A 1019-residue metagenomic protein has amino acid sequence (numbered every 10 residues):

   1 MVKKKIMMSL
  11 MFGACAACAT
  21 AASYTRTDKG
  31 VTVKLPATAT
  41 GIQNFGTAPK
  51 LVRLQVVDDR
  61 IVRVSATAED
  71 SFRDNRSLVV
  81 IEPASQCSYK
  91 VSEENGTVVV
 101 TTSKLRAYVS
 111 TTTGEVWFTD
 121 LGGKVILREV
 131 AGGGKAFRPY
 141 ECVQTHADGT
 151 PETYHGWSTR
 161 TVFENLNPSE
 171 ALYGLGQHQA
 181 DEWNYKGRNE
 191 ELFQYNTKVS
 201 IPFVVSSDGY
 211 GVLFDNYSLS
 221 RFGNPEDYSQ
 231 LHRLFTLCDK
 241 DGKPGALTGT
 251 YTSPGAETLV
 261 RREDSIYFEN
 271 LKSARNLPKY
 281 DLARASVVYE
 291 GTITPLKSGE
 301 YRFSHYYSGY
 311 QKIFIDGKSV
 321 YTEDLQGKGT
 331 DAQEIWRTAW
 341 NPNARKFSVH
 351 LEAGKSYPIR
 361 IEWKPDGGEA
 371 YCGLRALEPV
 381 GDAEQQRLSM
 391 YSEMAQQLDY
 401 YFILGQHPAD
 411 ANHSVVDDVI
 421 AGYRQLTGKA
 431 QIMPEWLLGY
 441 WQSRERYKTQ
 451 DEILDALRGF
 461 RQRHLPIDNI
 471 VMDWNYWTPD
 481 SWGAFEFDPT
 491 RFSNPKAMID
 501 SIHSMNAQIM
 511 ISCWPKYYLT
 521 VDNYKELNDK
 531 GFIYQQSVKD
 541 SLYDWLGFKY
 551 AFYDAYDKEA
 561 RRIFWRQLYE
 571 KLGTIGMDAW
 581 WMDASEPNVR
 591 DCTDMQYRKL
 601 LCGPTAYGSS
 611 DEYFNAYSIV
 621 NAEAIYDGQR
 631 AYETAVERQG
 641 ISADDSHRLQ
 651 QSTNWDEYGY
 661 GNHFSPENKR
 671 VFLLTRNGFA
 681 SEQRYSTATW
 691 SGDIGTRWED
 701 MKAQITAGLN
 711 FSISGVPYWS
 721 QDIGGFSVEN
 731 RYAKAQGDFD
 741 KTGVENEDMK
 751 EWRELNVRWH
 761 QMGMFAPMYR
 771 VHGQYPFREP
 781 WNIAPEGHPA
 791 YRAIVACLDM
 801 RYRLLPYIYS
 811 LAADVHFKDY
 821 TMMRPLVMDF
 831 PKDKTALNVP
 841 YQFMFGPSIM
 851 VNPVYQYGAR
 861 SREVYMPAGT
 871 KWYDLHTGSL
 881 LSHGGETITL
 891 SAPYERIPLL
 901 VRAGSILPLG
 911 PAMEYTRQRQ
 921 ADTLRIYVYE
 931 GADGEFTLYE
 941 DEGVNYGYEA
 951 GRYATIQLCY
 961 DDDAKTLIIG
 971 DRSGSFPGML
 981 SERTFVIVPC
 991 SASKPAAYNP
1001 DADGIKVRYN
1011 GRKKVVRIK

Functional and structural regions predicted by a protein language model:
S9-A17: Bacterial N-terminal signal peptides
Y24, D28-V33, T47-V98, R138: A low-complexity, Ser/Thr/Gly/Pro-enriched, surface-exposed linker/loop concept that marks segments flanking
V33, L54, V64, V99-K104 (+3 more regions): Short, well-ordered beta-strand segments enriched in hydrophobic/aromatic residues
E69, R128, P139, I335-T338 (+3 more regions): Aromatic- and carboxylate-enriched substrate-binding clefts and catalytic-loop regions of carbohydrate-active enzymes
D74-Y89, S273-L277, I315-R345, Q535-Q536 (+3 more regions): Solvent-exposed beta-strand/loop surfaces of large extracellular or lumenal domains
E93-G242, H305, N343-P434, R444 (+5 more regions): Catalytic and substrate-binding clefts that recognize carbohydrates or anionic sugar/phosphate headgroups
Q230-M394: Acidic/polar, compositionally biased interaction segments
Y626-A635, W655, G659-F664, N668-F672 (+6 more regions): Catalytic core of carbohydrate-active enzymes
